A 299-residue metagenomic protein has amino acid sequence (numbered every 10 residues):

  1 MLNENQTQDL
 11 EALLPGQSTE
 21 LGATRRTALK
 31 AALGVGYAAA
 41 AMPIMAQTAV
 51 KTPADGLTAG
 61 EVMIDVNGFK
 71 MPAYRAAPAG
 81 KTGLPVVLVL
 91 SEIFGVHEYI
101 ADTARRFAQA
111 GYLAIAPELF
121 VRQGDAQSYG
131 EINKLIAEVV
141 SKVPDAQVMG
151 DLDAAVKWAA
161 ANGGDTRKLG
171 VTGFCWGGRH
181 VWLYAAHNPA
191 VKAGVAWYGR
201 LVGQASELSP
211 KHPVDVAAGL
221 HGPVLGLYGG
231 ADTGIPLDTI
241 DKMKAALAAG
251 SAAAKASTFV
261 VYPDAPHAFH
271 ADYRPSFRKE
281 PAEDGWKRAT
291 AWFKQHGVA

Functional and structural regions predicted by a protein language model:
M1-A23: N-terminal secretory signal peptides
G22-K30, Y37-T52: N-terminal twin-arginine translocation
T48-A79: N-terminal cap/lid segment of alpha/beta-hydrolase-fold proteins
L84-E92: Short beta-strand element of the alpha/beta-hydrolase
G130-G170, V298: Gly/Ser-rich "nucleophile elbow"/oxyanion-hole loop immediately N-terminal to the catalytic nucleophile in hydrolases
A154-V216: Primarily recognizes the serine-hydrolase "nucleophile elbow" in alpha/beta-hydrolase and SGNH/GDSL folds
L220, G226-Y228: Short beta-strand/loop motif that positions the catalytic acidic residue of the alpha/beta-hydrolase fold
A253-A299: C-terminal catalytic histidine-bearing segment of alpha/beta-hydrolase fold enzymes
